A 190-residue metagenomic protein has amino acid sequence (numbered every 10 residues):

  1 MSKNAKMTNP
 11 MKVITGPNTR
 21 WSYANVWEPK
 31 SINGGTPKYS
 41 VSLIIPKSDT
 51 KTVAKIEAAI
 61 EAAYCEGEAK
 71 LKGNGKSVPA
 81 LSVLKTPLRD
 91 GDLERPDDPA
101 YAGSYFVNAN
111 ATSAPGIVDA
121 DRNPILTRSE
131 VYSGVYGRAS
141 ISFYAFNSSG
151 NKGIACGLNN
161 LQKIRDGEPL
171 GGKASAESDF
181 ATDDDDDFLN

Functional and structural regions predicted by a protein language model:
M1-F106: OB-fold ssDNA-binding interfaces and closely related basic DNA-contact patches used across DNA replication/repair
M1-V13, E168-N190: Acidic, gly/ser/pro-rich intrinsically disordered tails
I45-K47, F143-A145, R165: Beta-strand elements of well-folded, non-transmembrane domains
E57-A62, R122-P124, G172-D183: Short intrinsically disordered coil segments
N108-L126: Beta-strand/loop nucleic-acid-binding surfaces
A120-G137, Y144-I154: Exposed beta-sheet edge/beta-hairpin loop segments within beta-rich domains
S148-E168: OB-fold/S1-family single-stranded nucleic acid-binding modules
